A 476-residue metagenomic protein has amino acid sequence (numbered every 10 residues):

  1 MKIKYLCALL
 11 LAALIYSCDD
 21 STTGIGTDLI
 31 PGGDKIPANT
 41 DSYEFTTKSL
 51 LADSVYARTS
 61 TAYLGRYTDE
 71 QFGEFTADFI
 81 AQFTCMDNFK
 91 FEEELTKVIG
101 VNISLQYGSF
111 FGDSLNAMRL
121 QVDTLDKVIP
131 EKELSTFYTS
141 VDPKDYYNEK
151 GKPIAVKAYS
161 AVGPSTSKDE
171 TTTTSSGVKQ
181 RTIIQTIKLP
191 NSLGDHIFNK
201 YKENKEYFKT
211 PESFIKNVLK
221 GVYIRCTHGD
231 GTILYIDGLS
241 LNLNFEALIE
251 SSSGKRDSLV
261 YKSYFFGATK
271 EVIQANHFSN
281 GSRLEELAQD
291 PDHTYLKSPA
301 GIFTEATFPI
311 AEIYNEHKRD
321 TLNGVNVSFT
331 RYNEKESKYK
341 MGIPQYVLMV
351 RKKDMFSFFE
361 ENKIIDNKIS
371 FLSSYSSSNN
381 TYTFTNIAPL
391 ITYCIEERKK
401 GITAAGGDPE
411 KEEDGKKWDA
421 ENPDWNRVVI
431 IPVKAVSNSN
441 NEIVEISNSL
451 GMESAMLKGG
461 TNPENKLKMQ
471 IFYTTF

Functional and structural regions predicted by a protein language model:
K2-F476: Secreted, disulfide-rich extracellular signaling modules
